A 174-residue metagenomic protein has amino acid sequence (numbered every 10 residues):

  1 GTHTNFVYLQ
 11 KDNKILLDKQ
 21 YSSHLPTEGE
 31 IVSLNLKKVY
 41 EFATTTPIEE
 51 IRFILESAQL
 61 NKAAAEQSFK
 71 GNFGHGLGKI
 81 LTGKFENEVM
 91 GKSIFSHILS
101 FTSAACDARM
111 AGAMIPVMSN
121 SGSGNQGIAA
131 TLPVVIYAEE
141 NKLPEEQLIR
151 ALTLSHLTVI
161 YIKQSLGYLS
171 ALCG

Functional and structural regions predicted by a protein language model:
G1-G112: Signature of multi-pass transmembrane helix bundles
A43-P47, P116-I128: Glycine-rich phosphate/diphosphate-binding loops and the adjacent beta-loop-alpha structural elements that coordinate
L55, K92, S96, G127-I128 (+2 more regions): Conserved structured core elements
S103, D107, V134-V135, H156 (+1 more regions): Amphipathic, well-packed alpha-helical segments that form the structural scaffold of globular domains
A108-A113, E139-K142, Y161: Short juxtamembrane and helix-loop transition motifs at transmembrane-helix boundaries in membrane proteins
A113-S123, Q164-C173: A short glycine/serine-rich beta->alpha loop
N125-L143: Alpha-helical support elements that line or immediately flank enzyme active sites and cofactor-binding pockets
E146-G174: A structural-propensity feature for long, helix-poor, extended segments
